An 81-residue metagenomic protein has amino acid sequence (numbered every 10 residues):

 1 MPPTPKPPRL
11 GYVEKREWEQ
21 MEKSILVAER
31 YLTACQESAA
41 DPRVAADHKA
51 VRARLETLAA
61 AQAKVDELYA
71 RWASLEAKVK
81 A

Functional and structural regions predicted by a protein language model:
M1-A81: Charged, heptad-repeat coiled-coil alpha-helices that serve as long linker/dimerization "arms" in large NTP-dependent
